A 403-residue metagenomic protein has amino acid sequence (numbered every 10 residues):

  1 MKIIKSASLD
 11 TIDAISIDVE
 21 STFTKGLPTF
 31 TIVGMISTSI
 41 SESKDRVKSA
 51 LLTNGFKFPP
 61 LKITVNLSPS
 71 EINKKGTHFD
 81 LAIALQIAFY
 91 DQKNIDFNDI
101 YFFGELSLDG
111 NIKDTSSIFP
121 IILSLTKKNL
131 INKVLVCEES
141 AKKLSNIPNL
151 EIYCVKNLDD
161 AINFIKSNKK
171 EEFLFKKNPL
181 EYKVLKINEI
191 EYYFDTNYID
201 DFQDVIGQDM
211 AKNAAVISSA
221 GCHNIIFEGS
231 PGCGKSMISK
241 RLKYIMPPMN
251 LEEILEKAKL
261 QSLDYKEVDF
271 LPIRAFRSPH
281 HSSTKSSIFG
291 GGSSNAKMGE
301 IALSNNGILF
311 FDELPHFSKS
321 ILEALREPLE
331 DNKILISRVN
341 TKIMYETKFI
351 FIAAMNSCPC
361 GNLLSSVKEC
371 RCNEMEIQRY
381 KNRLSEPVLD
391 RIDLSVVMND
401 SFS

Functional and structural regions predicted by a protein language model:
M1-I226, S230-C233: Peripheral, non-AAA+ core regions of ATP-driven protein-machinery
F103, V155, F289, S304 (+1 more regions): Hydrophobic residues in beta-strands of the RecA-like P-loop NTPase core, especially within AAA+ ATPase
V216, D269-F270, R274-A275, S286-L309 (+1 more regions): Conserved alpha-helical scaffold flanking the Walker A/P-loop in AAA+ ATPase domains
A220, I225-V268, D331: Walker A/P-loop
I226, S230, S293-I301, L314 (+3 more regions): Conserved Walker
E253-A258, N362-S403: Conserved AAA+ ATPase core "coupling" helix
R277, E300-N306, I336-S357, K368 (+1 more regions): AAA+/SF3 P-loop NTPase mechanochemical coupling elements
H280-T284, A296-E330, N362-S365, S385-R391 (+1 more regions): Conserved AAA+/SF3 P-loop NTPase catalytic/coupling segment centered on the Walker-B
